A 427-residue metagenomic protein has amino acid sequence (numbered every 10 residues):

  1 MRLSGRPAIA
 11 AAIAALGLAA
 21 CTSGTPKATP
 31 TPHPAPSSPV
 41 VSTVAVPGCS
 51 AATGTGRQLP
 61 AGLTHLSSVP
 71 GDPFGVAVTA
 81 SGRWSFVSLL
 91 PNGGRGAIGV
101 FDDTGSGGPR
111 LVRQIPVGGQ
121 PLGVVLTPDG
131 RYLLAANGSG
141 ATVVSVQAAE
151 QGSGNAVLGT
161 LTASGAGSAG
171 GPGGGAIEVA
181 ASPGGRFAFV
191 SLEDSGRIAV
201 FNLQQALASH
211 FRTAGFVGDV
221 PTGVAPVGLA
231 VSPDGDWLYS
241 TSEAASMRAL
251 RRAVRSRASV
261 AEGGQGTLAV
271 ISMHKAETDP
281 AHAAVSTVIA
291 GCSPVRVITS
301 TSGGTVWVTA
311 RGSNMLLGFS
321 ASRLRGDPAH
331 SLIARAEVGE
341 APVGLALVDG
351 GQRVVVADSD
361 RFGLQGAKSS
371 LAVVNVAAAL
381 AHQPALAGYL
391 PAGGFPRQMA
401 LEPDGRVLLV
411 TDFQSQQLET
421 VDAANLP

Functional and structural regions predicted by a protein language model:
R2-P26: Secretory targeting and sorting signals
C21-P427: Predominantly soluble domains enriched in secretory-pathway, periplasmic, or organellar proteins
